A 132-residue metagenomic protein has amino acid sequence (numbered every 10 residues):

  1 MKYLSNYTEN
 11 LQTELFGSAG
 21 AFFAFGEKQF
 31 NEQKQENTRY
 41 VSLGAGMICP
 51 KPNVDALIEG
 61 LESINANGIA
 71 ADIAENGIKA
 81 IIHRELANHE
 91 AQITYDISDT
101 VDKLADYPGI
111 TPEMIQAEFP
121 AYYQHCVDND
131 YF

Functional and structural regions predicted by a protein language model:
M1-F132: Soluble, non-transmembrane alpha-helical interaction regions
